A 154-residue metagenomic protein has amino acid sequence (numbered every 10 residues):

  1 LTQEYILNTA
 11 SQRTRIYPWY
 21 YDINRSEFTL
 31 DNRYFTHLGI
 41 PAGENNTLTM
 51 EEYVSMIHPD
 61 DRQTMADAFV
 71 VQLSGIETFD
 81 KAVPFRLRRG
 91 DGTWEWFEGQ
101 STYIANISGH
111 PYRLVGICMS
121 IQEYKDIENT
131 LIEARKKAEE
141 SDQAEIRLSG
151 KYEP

Functional and structural regions predicted by a protein language model:
L1-F28, T36, T78, S120 (+1 more regions): PAS/LOV and related PAS-like sensory modules
I16, K81-V83, G90, E95-G99 (+1 more regions): PAS and PAS-like sensory/regulatory domains
Y21, L73, P84-G92, A105-N106: PAS-family sensory domains
E27-S55, R62-D67, H110-Y112: PAS and related sensory helical modules
V54, D60-P84: Terminal output helix/cap of sensory domains in signal transduction proteins
G99-G116, S120-E123: Short loop/turn elements at sensory-signaling interfaces that couple input to output
